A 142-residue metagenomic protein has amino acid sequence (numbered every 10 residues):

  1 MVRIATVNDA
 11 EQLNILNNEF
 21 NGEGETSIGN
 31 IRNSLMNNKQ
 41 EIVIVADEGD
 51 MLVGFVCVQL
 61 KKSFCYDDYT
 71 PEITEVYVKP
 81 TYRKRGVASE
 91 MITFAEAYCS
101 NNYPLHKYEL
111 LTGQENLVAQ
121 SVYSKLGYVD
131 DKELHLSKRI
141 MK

Functional and structural regions predicted by a protein language model:
I4-D68, T74, I92: Acetyl-CoA-dependent GNAT
A5, V76-V78, T112: Hydrophobic adenine-recognition pocket in adenosine-nucleotide-binding enzymes
D68-P80, L134: Conserved acetyl-CoA binding element of GNAT-fold acetyltransferases
K79-T81, R85, Q114-E115: Active-site acidic-Proline motif in GNAT/NAT acetyltransferases
Y82, G86-F94: Conserved acetyl-CoA pyrophosphate-binding loop and the N-cap/start of the following alpha-helix in GNAT-like
S89, Q114-K132: Conserved active-site alpha-helix within GNAT-family acetyltransferase domains
S100-T112: Conserved GNAT acetyl-CoA-binding A-motif
K125, L134-K142: Terminal substrate-recognition subdomain of acyl/acetyltransferases
